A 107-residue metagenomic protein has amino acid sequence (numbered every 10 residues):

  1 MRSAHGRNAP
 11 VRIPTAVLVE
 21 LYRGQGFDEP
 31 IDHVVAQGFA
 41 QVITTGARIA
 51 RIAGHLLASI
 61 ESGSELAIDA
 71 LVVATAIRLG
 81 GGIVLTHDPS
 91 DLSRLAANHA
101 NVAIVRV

Functional and structural regions predicted by a protein language model:
M1-I13, Y22-A40, H99: Short, well-structured N-terminal submotif of metal-dependent ribonuclease cores
S3-A4, V34, L56, I60 (+1 more regions): Hydrophobic helix-cap positions at the C-terminus of alpha-helices in RecA-like/P-loop ATPase nucleotide-binding cores
I13-P14, E65-L66, P89, A96-V107: Histidine- and aromatic-rich ligand-binding microenvironments
A16-L18: Histidine- and/or cysteine-centered catalytic micro-motif in compact active-site loops
L21-G24, A53, L95: Residues that scaffold the ATP/ADP-binding catalytic core of kinase and kinase-like folds
G26, T75, D88, R94-A97: A ubiquitous, low-specificity "background" feature that marks scattered single residues across proteins without
P30, A36, S62, L85 (+1 more regions): Residue-level signature of transmembrane alpha-helix interfaces in integral membrane proteins
Q41-S90, V102: Active-site neighborhoods of divalent-metal-dependent phosphate/nucleic-acid chemistry enzymes
